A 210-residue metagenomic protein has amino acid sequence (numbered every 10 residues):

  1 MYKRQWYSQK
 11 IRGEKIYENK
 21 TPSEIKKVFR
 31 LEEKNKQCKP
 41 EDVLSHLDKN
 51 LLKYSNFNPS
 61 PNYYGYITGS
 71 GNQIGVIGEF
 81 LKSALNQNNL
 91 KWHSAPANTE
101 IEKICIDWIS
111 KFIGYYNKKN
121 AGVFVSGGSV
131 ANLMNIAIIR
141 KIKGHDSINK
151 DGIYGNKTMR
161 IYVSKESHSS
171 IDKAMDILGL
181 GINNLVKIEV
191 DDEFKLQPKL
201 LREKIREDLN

Functional and structural regions predicted by a protein language model:
M1-K119: N-terminal entrance/gating region of PLP-dependent enzymes' catalytic architecture
T68-K82, N89-L209: PLP-dependent aspartate aminotransferase-fold enzymes
